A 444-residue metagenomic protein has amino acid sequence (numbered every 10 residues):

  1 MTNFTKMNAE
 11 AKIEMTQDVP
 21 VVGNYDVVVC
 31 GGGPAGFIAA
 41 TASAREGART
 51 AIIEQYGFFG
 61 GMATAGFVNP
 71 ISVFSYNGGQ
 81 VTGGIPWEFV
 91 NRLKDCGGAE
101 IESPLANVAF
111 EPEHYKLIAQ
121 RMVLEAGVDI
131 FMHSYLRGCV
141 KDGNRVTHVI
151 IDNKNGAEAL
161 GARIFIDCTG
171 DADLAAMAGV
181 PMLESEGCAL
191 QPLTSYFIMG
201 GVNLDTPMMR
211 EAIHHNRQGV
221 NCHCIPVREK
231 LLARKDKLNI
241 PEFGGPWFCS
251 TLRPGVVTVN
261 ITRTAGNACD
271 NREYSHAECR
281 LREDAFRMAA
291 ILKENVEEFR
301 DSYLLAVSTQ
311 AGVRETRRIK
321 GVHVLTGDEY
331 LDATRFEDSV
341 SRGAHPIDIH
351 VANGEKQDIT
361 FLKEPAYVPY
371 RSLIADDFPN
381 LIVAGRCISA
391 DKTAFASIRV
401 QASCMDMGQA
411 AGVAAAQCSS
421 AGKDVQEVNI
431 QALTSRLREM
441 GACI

Functional and structural regions predicted by a protein language model:
T2-N8, N24, A42, A48-R49 (+4 more regions): Conserved N-terminal/central alpha/beta ligand/cofactor-binding core
N3-E10, D18, M62-A63, D152-N153 (+2 more regions): Flavin (FAD/FMN)-binding glycine-rich loop and adjacent Rossmann-like elements that form
V21-G33: Beta1/beta-strand and adjacent pyrophosphate-binding region of the FAD-binding site in flavoprotein oxidoreductases
G36: N-terminal Rossmann-fold NAD(P) dinucleotide-binding loop
G143-V149: Short, hydrophobic/aromatic-rich segments at coil-to-beta transitions
